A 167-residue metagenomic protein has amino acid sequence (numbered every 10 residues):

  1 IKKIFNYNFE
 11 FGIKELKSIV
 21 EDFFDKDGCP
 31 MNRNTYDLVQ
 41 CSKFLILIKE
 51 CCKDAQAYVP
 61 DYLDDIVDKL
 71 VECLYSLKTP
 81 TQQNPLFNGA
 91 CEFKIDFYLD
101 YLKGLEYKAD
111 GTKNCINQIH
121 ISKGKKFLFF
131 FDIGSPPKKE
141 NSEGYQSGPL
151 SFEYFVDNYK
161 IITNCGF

Functional and structural regions predicted by a protein language model:
I1-Y36, E106: Active-site lining segments of carbohydrate-active enzymes
D25-F167: Carbohydrate-active enzyme catalytic cores, enriched for enzymes that act on polyanionic acidic polysaccharides
